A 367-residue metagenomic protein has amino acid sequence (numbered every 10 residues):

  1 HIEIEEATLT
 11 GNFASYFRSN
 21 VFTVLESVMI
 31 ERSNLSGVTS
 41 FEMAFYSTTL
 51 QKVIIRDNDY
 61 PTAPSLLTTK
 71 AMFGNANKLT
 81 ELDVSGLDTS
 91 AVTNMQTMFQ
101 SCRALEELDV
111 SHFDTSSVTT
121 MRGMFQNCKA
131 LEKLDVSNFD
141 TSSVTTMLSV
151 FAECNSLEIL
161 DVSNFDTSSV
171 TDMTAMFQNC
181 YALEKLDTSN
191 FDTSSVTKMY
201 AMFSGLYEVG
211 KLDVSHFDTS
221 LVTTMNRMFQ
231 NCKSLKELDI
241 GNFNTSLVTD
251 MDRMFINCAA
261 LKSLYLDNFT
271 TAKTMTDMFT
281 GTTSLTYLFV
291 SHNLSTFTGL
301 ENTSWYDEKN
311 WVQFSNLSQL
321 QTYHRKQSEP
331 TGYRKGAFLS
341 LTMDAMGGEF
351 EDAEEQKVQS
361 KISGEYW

Functional and structural regions predicted by a protein language model:
H1-L9, T23-T39, T48-L67, N77-T93 (+9 more regions): Structural signature of tandem-repeat unit edges
T8-Y16, S40-A44, S65-L67, M72 (+4 more regions): Small-residue (G/S/T/A) turn/hinge positions that recur once per unit in extracellular repeat modules
Y16-F22: Acidic, glycine/polar-enriched metal-coordinating patches/loops that mediate binding to polyanionic ligands
E42, K70-A71, Q96-T97, R122-G123 (+6 more regions): Register-specific detector for alpha-helical tandem repeat solenoids, activating on a conserved position within each
M228, M254, M278, S328-A345: Conserved "repeat-terminator" motif of extracellular CCP/Sushi domains
Y287-S340: Extracellular/surface-exposed low-complexity segments
A337-W367: Secondary-structure capping and domain/repeat boundary segments
